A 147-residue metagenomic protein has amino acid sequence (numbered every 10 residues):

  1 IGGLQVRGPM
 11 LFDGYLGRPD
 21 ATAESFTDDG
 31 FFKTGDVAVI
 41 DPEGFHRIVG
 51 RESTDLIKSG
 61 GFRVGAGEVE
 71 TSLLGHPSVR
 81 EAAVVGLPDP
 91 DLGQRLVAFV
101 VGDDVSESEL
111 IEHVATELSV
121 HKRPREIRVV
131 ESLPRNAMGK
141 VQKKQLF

Functional and structural regions predicted by a protein language model:
I1-G17, S25: Adenylate-forming AMP-binding core of the ANL superfamily, especially NRPS adenylation
L4, Q142-F147: A short, well-structured catalytic beta-strand-centered motif of the EAL phosphodiesterase domain for c-di-GMP
G8, D13-G14, V37-K122, S132 (+1 more regions): AMP-binding/adenylate-forming catalytic core of the ANL superfamily
D29, N136: Residue-level signal for short amphipathic helical patches enriched in basic/charged and nearby hydrophobic residues
